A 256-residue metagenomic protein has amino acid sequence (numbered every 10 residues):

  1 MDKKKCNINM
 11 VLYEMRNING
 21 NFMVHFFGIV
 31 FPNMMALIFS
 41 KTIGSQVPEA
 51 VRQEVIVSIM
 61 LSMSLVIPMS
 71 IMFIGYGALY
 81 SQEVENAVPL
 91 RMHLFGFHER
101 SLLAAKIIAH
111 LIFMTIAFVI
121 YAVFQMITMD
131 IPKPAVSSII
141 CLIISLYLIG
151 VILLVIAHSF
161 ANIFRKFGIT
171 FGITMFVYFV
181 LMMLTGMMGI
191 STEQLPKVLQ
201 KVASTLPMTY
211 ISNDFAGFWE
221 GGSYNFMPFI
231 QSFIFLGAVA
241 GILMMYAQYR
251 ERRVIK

Functional and structural regions predicted by a protein language model:
M1-F31, A87, K256: Aromatic- and glycine-rich beta-strand/loop motifs that create alpha-glucan
M1-V11, L153, V198-M208: Short, membrane-interfacial amphipathic segments enriched in basic
I18, F73-F95: Transmembrane helix boundary and interhelical loop/hinge segments in multi-pass membrane proteins
V30, I38-G44, I163-T205: Transmembrane helix segments
A50, G186-V239, R250: Membrane-interfacial helix-loop-helix junctions in multi-pass membrane proteins
S58-A78: Long, hydrophobic alpha-helical segments
E99, A104-T174, F229-F233, I242-Q248: Alpha-helical transmembrane segments and their short interhelical loops
Q248-K256: Short cytosolic juxtamembrane segments of multi-pass membrane proteins
